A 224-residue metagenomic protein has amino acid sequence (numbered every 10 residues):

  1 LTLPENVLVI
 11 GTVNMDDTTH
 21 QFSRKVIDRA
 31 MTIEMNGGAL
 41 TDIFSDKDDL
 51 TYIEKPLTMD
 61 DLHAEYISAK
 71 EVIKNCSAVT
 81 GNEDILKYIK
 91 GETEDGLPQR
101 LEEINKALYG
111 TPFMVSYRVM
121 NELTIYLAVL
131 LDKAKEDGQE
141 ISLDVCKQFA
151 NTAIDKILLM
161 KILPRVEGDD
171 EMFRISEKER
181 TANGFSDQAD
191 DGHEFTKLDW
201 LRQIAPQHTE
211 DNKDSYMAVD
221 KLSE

Functional and structural regions predicted by a protein language model:
L1-E224: C-terminal regulatory/interaction module of P-loop NTP-utilizing enzymes
